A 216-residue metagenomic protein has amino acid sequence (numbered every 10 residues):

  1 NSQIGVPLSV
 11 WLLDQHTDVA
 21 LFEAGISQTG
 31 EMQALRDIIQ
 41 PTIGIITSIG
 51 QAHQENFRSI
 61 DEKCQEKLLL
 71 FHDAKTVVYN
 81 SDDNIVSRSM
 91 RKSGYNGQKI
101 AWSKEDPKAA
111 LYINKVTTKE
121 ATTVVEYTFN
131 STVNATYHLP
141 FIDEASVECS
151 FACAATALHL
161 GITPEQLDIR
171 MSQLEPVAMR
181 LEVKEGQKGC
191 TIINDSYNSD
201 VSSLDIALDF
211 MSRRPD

Functional and structural regions predicted by a protein language model:
N1-G5, A24-G25, S48-I49: Short beta-strand-centered segment that lines the nucleotide-binding/catalytic pocket of NTP-utilizing
N1-H16: Active-site phosphate/ATP/adenylate-binding loop shared across adenylate-forming ligases
L8, Q33, L68, D209: Active-site phosphate/pyrophosphate- and oxyanion-stabilizing loops and adjacent acidic/basic residues in soluble
T17-M32, I192-N198: Switch II (G3) loop of P-loop NTPases
A34-I49, D216: Inter-motif core of Ras-like GTPase G domains
D37-I38, H72, R91, R213: Solvent-exposed polar/charged
I43-T191: Acidic, Mg2+-coordinating active-site environments of NTP-dependent enzymes
V177-M179, S196-D216: Active-site beta-alpha connecting loops in nucleotide-dependent enzymes
